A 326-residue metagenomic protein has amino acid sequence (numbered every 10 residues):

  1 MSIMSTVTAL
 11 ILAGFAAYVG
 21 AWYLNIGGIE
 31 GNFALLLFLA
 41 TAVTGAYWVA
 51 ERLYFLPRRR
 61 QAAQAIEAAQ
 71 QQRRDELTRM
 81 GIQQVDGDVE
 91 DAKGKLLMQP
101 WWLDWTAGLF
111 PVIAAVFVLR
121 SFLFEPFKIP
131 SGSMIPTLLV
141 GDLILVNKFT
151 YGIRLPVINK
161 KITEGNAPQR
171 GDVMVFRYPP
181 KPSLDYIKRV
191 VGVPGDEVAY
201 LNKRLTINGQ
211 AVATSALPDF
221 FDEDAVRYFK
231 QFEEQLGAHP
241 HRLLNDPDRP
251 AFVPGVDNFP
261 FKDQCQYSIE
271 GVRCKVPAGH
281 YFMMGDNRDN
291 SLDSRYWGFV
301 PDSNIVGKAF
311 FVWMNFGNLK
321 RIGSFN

Functional and structural regions predicted by a protein language model:
S2-A50, Y54-R59, I66-D75, M80-W102 (+1 more regions): Soluble "head" domains of membrane/secretory-pathway proteins
L35, A107-G108: Alpha-helical transmembrane segments of multi-pass membrane transport proteins
L103-W105, S131: Alpha-helical transmembrane segments in multi-pass membrane proteins
G108-F122: Hydrophobic membrane-insertion alpha-helices, especially the h-region of bacterial N-terminal signal peptides
G108-L109, F127, P136: PDZ/PDZ-like domain segments forming the peptide/carboxylate-binding groove, activating on the N-terminal beta-strands
V112, V116, S131-S133, G192 (+1 more regions): Small-side-chain structural scaffolding
S121-G132: Aromatic-capped interface at the extracytoplasmic side of an N-terminal signal-anchor transmembrane helix
